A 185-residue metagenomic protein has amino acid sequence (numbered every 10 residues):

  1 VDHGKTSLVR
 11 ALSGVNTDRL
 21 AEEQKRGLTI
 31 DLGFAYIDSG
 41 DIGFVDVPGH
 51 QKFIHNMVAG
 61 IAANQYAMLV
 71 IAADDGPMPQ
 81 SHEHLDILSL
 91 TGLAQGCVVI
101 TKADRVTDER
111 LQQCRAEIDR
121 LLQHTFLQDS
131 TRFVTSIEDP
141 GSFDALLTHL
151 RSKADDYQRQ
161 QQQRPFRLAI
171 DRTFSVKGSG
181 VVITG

Functional and structural regions predicted by a protein language model:
V1-V47, G185: Conserved G1/Walker A P-loop phosphate-binding module
D2, L8, G27, D46 (+5 more regions): Residue-level signature of catalytic and energy-coupling elements of molecular machines, predominantly ATP/GTP-dependent
H3-A11, K52-N56, M78-P79: P-loop/Walker A NTP-binding module and the surrounding RecA-like catalytic core of P-loop NTPases
L8-A11, Q80-I87, Q113-L121, A145-K153: Alpha-helical scaffold elements adjacent to nucleotide-binding pockets in ATP/GTP-utilizing enzyme cores
S13, T17, A21, K25 (+9 more regions): Signal for well-folded cores of large energy- and translation-related assemblies
F34, N56-V58: Conserved alpha-helical scaffold flanking the Walker A/P-loop in AAA+ ATPase domains
D41-I42, V47-K52, A62-Q113: Conserved Switch II/interswitch segment of TRAFAC-class P-loop GTPases
A103, R120-G185: Conserved catalytic-core segments of large NTP-driven translation/proteostasis enzymes
